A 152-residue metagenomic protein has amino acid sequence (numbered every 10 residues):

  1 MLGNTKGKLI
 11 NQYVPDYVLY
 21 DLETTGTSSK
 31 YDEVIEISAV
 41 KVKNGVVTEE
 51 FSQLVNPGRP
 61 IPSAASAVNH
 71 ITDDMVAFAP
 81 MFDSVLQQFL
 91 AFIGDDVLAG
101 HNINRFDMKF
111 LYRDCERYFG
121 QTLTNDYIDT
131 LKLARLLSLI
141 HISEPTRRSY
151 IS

Functional and structural regions predicted by a protein language model:
M1-N125, L139, S143: Conserved non-catalytic scaffold segment of RNase H-like nuclease domains
T124-A134: A short, structured active-site edge motif that brings together acidic residues
I140-S152: Single conserved hydrophobic/aromatic residue that forms the stacking wall/gate of nucleotide- or nucleobase-binding
